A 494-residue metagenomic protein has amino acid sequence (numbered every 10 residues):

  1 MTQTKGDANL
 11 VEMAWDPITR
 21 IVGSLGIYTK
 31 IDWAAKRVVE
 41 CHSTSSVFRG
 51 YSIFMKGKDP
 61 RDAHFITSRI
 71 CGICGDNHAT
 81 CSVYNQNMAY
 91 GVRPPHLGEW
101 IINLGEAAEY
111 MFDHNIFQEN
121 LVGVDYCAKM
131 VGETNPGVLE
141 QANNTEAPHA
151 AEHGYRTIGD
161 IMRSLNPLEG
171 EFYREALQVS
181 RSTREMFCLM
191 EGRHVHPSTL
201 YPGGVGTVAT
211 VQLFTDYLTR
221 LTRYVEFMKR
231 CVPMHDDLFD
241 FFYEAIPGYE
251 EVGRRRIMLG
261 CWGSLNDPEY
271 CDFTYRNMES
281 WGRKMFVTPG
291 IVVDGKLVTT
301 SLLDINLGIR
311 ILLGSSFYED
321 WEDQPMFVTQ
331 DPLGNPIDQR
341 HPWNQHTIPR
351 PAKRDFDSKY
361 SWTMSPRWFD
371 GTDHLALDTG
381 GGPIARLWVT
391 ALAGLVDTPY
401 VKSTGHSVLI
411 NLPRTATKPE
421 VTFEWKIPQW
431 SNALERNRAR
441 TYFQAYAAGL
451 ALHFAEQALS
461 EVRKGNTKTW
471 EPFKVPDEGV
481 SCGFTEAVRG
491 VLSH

Functional and structural regions predicted by a protein language model:
T2-G490: Active-site bordering "gate/hinge" segments that shape substrate access to catalytic or cofactor-binding pockets
L492-H494: Extended hydrophobic-aromatic, low-complexity segments
